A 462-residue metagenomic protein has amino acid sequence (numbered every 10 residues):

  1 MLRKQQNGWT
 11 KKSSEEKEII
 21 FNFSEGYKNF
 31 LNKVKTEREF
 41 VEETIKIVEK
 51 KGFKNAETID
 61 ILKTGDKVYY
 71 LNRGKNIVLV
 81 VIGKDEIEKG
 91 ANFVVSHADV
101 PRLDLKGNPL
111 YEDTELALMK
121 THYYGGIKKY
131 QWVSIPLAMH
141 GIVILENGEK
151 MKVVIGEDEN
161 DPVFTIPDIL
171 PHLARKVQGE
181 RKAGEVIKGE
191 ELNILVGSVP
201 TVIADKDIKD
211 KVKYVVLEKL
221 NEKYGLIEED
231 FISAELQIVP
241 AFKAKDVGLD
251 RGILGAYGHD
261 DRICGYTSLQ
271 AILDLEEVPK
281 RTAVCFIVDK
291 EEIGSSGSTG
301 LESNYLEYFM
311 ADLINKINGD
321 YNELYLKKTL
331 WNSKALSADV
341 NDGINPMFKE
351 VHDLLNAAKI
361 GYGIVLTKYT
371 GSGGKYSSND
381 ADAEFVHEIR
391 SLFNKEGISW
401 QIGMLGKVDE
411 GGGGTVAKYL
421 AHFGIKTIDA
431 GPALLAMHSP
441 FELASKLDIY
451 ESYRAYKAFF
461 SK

Functional and structural regions predicted by a protein language model:
M1-K462: N-terminal hydrophobic/helix-forming segments and targeting peptides
